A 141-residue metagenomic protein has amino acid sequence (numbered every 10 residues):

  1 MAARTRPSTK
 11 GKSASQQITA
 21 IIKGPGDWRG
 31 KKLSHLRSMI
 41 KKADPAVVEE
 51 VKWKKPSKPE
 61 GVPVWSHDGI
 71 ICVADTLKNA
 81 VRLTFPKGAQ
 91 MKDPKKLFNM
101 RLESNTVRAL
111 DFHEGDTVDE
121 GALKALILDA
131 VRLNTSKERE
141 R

Functional and structural regions predicted by a protein language model:
M1-R141: Charge-dense, helix-prone N-terminal extensions
